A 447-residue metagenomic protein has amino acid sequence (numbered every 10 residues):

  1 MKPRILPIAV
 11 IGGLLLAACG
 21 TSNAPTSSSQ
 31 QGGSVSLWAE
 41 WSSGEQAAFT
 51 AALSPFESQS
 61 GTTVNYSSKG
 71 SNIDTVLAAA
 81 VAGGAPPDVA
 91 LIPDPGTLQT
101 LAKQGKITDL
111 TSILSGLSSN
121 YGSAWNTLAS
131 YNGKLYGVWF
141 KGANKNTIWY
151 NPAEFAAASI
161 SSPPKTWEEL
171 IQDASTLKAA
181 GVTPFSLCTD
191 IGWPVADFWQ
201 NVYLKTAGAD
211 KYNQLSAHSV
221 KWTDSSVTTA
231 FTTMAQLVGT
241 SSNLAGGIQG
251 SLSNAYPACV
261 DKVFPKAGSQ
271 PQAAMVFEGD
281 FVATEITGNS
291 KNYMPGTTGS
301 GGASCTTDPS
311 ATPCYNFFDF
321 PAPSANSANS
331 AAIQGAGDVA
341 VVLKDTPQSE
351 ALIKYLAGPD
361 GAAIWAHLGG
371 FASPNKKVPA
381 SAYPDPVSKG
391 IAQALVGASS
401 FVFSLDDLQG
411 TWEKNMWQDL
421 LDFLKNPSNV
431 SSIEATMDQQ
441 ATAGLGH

Functional and structural regions predicted by a protein language model:
R4-I8, G12, C19-Q99, I364 (+2 more regions): Conserved N-terminal structural module of periplasmic/extracytoplasmic solute-binding proteins
P93-N146, I171, F317: Hinge/lid segment of periplasmic solute-binding proteins
T111-S123, T206-A230, G301-S310, A322-A331 (+2 more regions): Short, solvent-exposed loop/beta-turn-alpha elements that line the ligand-binding surface or hinge of extracytoplasmic
Y136-F140, N146, I171-V220, T229 (+1 more regions): Extracytoplasmic/periplasmic solute-binding protein
A156, Q393-H447: Conserved C-terminal helix/tail region of periplasmic/extracytoplasmic solute-binding proteins
A209-N292: Extracytoplasmic ligand-binding clamshell segments of periplasmic binding protein
F281, S290-F371: Extracytoplasmic/periplasmic substrate-recognition and gating elements
F318, A366-Q418: Long, aromatic- and glycine/proline-rich binding clefts that accommodate carbohydrate-like moieties
